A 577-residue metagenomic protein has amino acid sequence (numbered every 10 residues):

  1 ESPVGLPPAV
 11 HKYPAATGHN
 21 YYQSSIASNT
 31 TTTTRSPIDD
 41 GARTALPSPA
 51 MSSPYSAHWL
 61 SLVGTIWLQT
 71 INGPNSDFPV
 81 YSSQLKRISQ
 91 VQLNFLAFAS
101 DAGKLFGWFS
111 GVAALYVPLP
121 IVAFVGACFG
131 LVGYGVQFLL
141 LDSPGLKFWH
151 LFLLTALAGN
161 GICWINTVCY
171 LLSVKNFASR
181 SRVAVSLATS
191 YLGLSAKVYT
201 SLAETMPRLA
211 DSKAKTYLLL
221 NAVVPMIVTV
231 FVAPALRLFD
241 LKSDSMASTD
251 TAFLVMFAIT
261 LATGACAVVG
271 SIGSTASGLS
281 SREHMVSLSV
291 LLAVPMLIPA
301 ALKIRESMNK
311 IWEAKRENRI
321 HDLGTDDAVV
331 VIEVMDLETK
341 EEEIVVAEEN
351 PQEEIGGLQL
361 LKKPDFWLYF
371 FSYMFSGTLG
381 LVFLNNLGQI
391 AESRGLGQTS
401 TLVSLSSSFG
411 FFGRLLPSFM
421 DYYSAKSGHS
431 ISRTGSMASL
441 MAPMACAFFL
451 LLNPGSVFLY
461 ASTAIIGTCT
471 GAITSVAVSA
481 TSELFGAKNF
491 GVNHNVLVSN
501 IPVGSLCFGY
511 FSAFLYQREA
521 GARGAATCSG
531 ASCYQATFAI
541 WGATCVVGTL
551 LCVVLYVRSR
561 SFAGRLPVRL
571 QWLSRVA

Functional and structural regions predicted by a protein language model:
V10-P14, G18-L46, L236-K362, L368 (+1 more regions): Long, low-complexity inter-transmembrane loops of multi-pass membrane transporters
F78-P79, S271, L358-S407, F508-G509: Extracytoplasmic gate region of multi-pass secondary transporters
L85, I162-S186, L387, A472-F485: Intracellular juxtamembrane helix-capping segments at the cytosolic ends of symmetry-related transmembrane helices
L85-K86, A113-A114, A203-D211, G273 (+5 more regions): Interfacial helix-cap and linker-helix signal at transmembrane-aqueous boundaries of multi-pass secondary transporters
A97-L115, S404-S418: Central cavity-lining transmembrane alpha-helices of secondary-active solute carriers, predominantly the Major
C128-P144, P443-P454: C-terminal ends and interior cores of transmembrane alpha-helices in multi-pass membrane transporters/permeases
L146-W164, F458-A472: Hydrophobic core of transmembrane alpha-helices in multi-pass small-molecule transporters, especially MFS/SLC-type
Y369-F371, F375, L379-L381, R394 (+4 more regions): C-terminal transmembrane helical hairpin of 12-TM major facilitator-type secondary transporters
